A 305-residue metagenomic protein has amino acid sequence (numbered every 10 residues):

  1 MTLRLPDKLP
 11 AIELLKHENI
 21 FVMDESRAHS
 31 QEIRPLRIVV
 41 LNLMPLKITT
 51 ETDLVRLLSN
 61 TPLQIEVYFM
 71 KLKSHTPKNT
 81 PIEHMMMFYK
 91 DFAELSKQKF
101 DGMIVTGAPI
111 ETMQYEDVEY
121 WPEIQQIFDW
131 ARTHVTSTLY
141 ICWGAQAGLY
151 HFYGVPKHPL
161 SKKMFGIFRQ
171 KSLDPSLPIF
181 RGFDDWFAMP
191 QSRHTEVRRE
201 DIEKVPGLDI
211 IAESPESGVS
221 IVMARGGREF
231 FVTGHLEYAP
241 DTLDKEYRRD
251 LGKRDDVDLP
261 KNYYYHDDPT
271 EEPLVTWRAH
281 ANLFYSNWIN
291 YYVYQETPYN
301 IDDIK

Functional and structural regions predicted by a protein language model:
M1-S74, Y89, A93-L95, K99 (+3 more regions): Amide-donor transfer/coupling interface in amidating biosynthetic enzymes
K73-M86: N-terminal beta-loop-helix "entrance" segment that forms/cooperates in small-molecule cofactor or anionic ligand
G102: Short, Asp-centered acidic motifs that coordinate Mg2+ and/or phosphate in catalytic or ligand-binding sites
V105-D174: Cysteine-nucleophile active-site neighborhood
